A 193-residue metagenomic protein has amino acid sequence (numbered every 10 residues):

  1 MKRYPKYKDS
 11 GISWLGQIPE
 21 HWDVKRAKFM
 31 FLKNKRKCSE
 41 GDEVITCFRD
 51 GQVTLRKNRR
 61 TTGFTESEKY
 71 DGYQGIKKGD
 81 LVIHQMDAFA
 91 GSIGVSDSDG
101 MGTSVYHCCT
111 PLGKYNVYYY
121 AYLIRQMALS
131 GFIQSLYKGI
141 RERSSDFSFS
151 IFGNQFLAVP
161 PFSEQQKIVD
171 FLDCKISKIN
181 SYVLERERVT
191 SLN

Functional and structural regions predicted by a protein language model:
K6-S39, N154, F162, Q166 (+2 more regions): Non-catalytic DNA-recognition/assembly elements of restriction-modification systems
Y7-S13, Q85-M86, G100-H107, I140-Q166: A short glycine-rich beta-alpha junction/loop motif
S10-G11, K25-K78: Sequence-specific dsDNA recognition surfaces
G16, Q134, V169, D173-E187: Short amphipathic alpha-helical segments with heptad-repeat character
D42-T62, L81-H107, Y118, Y122 (+1 more regions): Short, ligand-facing micro-motifs at secondary-structure edges
P111-N116: Ligand-binding loop in jelly-roll beta-barrel domains
Y120, Q165-I168: Interdomain signal-transducing alpha-helices
